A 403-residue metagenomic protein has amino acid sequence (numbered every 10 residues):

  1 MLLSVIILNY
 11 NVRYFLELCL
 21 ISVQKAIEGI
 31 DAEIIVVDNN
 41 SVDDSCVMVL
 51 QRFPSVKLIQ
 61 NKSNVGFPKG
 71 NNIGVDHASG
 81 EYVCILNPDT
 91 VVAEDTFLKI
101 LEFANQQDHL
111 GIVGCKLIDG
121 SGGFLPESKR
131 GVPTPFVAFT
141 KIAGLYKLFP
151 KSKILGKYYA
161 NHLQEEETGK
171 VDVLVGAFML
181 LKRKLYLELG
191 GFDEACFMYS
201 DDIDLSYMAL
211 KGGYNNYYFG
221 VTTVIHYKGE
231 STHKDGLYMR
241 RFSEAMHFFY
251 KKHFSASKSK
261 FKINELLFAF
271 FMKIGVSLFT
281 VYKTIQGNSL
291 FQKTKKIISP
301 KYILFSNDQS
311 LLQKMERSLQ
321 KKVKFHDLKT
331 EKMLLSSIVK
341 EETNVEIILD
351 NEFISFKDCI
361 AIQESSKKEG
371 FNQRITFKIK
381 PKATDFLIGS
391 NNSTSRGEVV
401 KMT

Functional and structural regions predicted by a protein language model:
I7, V12-I27, M315: Short, well-formed alpha-helical segments that are part of the catalytic scaffolds of diverse glycosyltransferases
S22, D38-V47, S63: A conserved acidic beta->alpha catalytic loop
Q60-A78, K99: Glycine-rich, basic loop-to-helix element that forms the pyrophosphate-binding segment of sugar-nucleotide handling
V83: Short aromatic/hydrophobic "clamp" motif used to bind/position activated sugar donors
V91-E127: Conserved donor NDP-sugar-binding/catalytic core segment of glycosyltransferases
V132-V171: Short, flexible, basic/aromatic active-site loop/helix in glycosyltransferases
Q164-E166, D172-T223, Q363: A short, conserved alpha-helix in the catalytic core of glycosyltransferases
Y207-N288: Active-site-adjacent helix/loop segment of glycosyltransferases that harbors family-specific signature motifs
